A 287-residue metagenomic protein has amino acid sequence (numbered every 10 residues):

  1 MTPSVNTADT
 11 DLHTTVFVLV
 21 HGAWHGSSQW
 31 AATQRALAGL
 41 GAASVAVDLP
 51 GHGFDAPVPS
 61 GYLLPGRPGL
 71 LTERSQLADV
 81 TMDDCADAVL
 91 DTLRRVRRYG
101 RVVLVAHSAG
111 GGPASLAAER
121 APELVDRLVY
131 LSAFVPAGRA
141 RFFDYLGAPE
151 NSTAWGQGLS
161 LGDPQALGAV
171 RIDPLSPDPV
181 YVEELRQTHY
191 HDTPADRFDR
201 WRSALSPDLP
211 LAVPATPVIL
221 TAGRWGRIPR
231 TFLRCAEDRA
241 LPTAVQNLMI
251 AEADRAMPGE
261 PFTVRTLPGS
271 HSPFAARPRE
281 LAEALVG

Functional and structural regions predicted by a protein language model:
D11-H13, F17-V58: Short, surface-exposed "cap/lid" segments of acyl-processing enzymes
L49-V103, E119, Y145-G147: Active-site loop/oxyanion-hole signature of alpha/beta-hydrolase fold enzymes
G100-D144: Conserved hydrolase catalytic core segment
V129-I172, V213-P214: Flexible "cap/lid" loop of the alpha/beta hydrolase fold
R200-R224, I228: Active-site nucleophile elbow and catalytic-triad environment of alpha/beta-hydrolase enzymes
F232-R234: Short beta-strand/loop motif that positions the catalytic acidic residue of the alpha/beta-hydrolase fold
A236-L267, E280: Conserved loop-alpha-helix segment in the C-terminal half of the alpha/beta-hydrolase fold that carries the catalytic
P273-G287: Post-His helix in hydrolase/transferase enzymes
